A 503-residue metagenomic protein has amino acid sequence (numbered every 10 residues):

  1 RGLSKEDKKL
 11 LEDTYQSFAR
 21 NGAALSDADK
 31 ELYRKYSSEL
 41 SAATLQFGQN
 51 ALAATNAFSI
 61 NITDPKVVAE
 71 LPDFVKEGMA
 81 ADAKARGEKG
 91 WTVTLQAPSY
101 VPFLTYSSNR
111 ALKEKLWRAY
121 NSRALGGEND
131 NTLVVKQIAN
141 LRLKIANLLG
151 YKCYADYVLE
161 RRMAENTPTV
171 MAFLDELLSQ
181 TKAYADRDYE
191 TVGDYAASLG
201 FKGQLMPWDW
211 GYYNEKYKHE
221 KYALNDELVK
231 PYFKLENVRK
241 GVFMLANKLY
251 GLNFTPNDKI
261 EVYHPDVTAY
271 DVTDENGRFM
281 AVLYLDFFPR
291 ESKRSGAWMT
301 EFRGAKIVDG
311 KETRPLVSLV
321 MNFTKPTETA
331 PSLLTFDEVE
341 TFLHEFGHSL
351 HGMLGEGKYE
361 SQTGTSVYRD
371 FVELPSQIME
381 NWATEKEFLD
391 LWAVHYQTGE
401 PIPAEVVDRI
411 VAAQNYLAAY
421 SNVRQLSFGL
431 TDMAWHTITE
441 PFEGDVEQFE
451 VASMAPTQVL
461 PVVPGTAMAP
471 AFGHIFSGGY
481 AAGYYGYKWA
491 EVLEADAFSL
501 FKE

Functional and structural regions predicted by a protein language model:
G2, D7-L45, A51: Extended, charged alpha-helical coiled-coil/arm scaffolds that mediate oligomerization and mechanical coupling in large
E6, L10-E12, E39-A42, Q49 (+7 more regions): Active-site-proximal, well-structured secondary-structure segments within enzyme catalytic domains
G22-Y36, R123-Y157, E165: A conserved hydrophobic secondary-structure block that centers on an alpha-helix together with its immediately flanking
Y106-R123: Short, charge-rich amphipathic alpha-helices with coiled-coil/heptad character
L143-G150, A246, K325, A330-M353 (+3 more regions): Active-site recognition of the HExxH zinc-binding catalytic motif
T341, E345, S349-W382: Zinc-dependent metallopeptidase catalytic helix centered on the HExxH motif and its immediate flanking segment
L343, A419-I438, L460, G465 (+1 more regions): C-terminal substrate/ligand-recognition segments
